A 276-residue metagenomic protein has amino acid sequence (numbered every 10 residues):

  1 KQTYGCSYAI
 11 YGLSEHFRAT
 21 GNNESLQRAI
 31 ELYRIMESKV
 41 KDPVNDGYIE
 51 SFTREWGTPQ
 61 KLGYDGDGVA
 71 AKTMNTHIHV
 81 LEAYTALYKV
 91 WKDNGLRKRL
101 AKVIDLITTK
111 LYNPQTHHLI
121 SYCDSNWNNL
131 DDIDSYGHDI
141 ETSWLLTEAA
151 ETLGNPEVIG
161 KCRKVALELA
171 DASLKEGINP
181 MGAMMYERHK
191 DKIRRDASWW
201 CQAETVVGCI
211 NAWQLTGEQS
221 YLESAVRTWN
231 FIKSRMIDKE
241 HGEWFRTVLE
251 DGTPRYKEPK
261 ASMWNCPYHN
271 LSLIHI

Functional and structural regions predicted by a protein language model:
K1-I274: Glycan-recognition and catalytic cores of secretory/periplasmic carbohydrate-active enzymes
